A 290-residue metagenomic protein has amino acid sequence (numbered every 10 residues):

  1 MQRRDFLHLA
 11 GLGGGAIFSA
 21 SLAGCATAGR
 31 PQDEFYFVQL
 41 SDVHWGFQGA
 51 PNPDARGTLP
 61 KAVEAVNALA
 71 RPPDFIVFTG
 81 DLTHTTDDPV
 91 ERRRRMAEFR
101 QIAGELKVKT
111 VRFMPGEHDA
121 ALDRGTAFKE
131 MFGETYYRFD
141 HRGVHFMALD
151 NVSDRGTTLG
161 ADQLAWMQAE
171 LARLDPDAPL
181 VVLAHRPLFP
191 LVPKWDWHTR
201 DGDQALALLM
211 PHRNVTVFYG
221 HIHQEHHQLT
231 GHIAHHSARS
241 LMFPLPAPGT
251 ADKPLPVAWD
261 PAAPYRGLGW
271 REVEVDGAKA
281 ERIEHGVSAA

Functional and structural regions predicted by a protein language model:
D5-A26: N-terminal export signals
C25-R93, A169, L191: N-terminal active-site segment of His-dependent metallophosphoesterases
G29-P31, D88-P179, T199-T216, Q228-R282: Extended active-site neighborhood of metal-dependent phosphoesterases/phosphodiesterases
L40-S41, I76-G80, V111-G116, V182-A184 (+2 more regions): Active-site neighborhood of phospho(di)ester-bond hydrolases with catalytic His/Asp-centered motifs
H44, L82-T83, H118-D119, V152 (+3 more regions): Catalytic metal-binding/acid-base residues of hydrolase active sites
F47-G49, T86-D87, D150-L159, F189-K194: Surface-exposed cleft-lining segments at the edges of enzyme active sites
D175-L191: Short acidic, glycine-rich surface-loop motifs adjacent to enzyme active sites
